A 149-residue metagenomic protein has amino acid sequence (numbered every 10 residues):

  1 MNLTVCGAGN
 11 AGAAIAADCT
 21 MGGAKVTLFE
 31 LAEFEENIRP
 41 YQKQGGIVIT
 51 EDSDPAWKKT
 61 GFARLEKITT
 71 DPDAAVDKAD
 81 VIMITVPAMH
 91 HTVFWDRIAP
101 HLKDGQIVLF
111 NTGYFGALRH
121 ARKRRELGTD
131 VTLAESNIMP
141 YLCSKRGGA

Functional and structural regions predicted by a protein language model:
M1-S53, V76: NAD(P)+-binding Rossmann beta1-loop-alpha1 motif at the extreme N-terminus of oxidoreductases
A8-A13, P87-H91, N111-L118, M139-Y141: Gly/Ser/Thr-rich loops at beta-strand to alpha-helix junctions that form or flank small-molecule/cofactor-binding
M21, D96-K103, R122-G128: Short, surface-exposed basic-aromatic patches at helix termini and helix-loop junctions that form
K43-K67, A134-E135: N-terminal glycine-rich dinucleotide-binding loop that anchors FAD/FMN and/or NAD(P) in oxidoreductases
K58-L109: Rossmann-like NAD(P)-binding element
H120-A149: Rossmann-fold dinucleotide-binding core
